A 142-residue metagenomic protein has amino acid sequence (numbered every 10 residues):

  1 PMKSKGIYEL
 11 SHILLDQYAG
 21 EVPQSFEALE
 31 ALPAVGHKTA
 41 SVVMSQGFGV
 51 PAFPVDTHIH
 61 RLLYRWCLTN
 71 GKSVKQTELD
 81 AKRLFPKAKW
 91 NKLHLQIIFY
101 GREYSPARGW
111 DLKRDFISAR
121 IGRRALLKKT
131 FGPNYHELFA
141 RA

Functional and structural regions predicted by a protein language model:
P1-R141: Catalytic cores of DNA base-excision repair glycosylases
